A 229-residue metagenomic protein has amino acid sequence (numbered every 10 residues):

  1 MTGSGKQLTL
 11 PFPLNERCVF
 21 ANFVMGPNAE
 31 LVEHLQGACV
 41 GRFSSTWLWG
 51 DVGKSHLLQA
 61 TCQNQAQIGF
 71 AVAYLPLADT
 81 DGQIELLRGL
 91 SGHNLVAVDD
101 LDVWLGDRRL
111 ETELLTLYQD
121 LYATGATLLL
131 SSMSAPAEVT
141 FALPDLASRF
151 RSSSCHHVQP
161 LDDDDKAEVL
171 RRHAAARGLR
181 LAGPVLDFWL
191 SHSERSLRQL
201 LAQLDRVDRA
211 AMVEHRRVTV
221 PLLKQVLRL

Functional and structural regions predicted by a protein language model:
L8-E30: Dynamic helix-loop-helix/coil hinge segments at AAA+ ATPase domain boundaries and subdomain interfaces
R42-Q59: Walker A/P-loop nucleotide-binding motif
Q65-L95, L105-E111: Short glycine-rich substrate-engagement loop in P-loop NTPases that contacts/grips substrate
G89-E113, L117, T124-S134: Conserved P-loop NTPase "ATPase switch" module shared by AAA+ and STAND
P136-R151: Short regulatory helix/loop adjacent to the ATP-binding pocket of P-loop NTPases
S153-D165: Conserved AAA+ ATPase "SRH/arginine-finger" region at the nucleotide-binding site
R180-H192: Short conserved motifs of the RecA-like P-loop NTPase core
S193-V207: The conserved phosphate-sensing helix
